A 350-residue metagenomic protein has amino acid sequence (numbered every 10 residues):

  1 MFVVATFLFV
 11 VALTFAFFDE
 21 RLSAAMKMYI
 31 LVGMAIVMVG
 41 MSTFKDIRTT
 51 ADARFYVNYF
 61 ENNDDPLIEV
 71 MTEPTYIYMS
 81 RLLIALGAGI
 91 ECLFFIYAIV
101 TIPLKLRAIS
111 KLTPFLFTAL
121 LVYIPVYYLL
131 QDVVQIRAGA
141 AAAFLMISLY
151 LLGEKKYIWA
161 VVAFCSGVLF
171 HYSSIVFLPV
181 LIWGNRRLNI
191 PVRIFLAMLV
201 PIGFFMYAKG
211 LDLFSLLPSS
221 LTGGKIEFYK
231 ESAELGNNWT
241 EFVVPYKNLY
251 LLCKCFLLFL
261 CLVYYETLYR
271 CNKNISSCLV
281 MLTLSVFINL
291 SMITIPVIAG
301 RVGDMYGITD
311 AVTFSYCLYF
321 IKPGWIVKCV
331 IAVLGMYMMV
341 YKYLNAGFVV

Functional and structural regions predicted by a protein language model:
M26, L106-V126: Transmembrane-helix signature of polytopic, membrane-embedded enzymes that assemble or transfer cell-envelope glycans
K27-L31, C271-L282, W325-I331: Membrane-interfacial loop-to-transmembrane alpha-helix junctions, especially the N-terminal start
R54-A88: Short hydrophobic/aromatic helix or loop-helix immediately within or flanking a transmembrane segment in polytopic
R54-N58, P66, I77, L181-G300 (+1 more regions): Alpha-helical transmembrane segments and terminal signal-anchor/GPI-anchor hydrophobic tails, characterized by long
F117-Q135, G139-M146, S173: Membrane-embedded helix bundles of polyisoprenyl
L145-I158: Membrane-interface transmembrane helices that cradle and orient dolichyl/undecaprenyl
A160-A163, S173-G184: Transmembrane-embedded, aromatic-rich helix segments that form part of the hydrophobic channel/pocket engaging
A197-M198, K322-K342: Signature aromatic-anchored transmembrane alpha helix within multi-pass, membrane-resident enzymes that catalyze glycan
